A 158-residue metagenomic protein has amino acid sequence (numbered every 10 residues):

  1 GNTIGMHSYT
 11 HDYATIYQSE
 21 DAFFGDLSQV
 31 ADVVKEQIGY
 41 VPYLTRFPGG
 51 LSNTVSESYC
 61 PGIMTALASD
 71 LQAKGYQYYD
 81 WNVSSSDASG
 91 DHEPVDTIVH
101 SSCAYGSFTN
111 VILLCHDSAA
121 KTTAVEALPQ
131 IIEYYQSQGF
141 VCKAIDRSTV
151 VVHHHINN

Functional and structural regions predicted by a protein language model:
N2, H7: Substrate-binding/active-site groove segments that recognize and process beta-1,4-linked N-acetyl-hexosamine
Y9-L114, S118-Q136, F140, S148-V150 (+1 more regions): Catalytic domains of cell-wall/extracellular-matrix polysaccharide-remodeling enzymes, centered on de-N-acetylation
